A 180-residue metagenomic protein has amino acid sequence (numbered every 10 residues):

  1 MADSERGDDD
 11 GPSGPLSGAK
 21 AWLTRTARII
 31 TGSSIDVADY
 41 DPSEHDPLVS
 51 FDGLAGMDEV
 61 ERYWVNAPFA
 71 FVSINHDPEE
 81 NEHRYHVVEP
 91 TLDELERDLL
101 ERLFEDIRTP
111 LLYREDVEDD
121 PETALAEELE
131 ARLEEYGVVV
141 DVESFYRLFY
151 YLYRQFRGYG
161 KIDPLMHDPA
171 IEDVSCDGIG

Functional and structural regions predicted by a protein language model:
M1-G180: N-terminal accessory targeting/assembly segments
